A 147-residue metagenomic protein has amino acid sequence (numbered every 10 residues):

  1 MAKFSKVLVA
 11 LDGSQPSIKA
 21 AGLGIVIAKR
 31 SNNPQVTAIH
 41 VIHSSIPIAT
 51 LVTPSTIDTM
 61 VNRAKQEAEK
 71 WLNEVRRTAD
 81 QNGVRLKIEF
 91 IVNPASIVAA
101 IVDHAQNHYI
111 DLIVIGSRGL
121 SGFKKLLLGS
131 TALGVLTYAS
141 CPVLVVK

Functional and structural regions predicted by a protein language model:
A2, R77-I113: Structural beta-alpha unit
A2-S55, N82: Small/aliphatic-rich secondary-structure junction motif
Q15, S96, G122: Short alpha-helical
T37-I39, K87-I91, L144: General small-molecule cofactor/ligand-binding pocket signal
T56-K70: A short acidic, glycine-rich active-site loop that binds or catalyzes chemistry on phosphate/adenosine moieties
Q106-K147: Gly/Ser-rich helix-loop-strand patches that form or flank binding pockets for ribonucleotide-derived cofactors
